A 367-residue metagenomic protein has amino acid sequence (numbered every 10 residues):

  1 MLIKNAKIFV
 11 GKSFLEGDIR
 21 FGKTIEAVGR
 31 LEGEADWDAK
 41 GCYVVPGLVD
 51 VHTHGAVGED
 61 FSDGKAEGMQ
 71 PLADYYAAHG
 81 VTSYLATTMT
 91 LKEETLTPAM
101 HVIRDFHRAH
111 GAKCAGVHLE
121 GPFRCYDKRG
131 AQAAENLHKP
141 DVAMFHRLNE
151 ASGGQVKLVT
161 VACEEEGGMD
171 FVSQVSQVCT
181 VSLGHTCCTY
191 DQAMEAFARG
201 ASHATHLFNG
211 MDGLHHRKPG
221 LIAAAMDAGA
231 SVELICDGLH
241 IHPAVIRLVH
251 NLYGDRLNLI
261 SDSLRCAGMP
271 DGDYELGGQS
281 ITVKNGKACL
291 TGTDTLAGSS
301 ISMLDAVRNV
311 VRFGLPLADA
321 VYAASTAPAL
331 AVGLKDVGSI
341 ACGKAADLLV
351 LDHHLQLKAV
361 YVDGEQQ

Functional and structural regions predicted by a protein language model:
M1-V45: Histidine-rich, glycine-flanked metal-binding segment
G41, L119, V175, A204 (+2 more regions): Conserved, mostly hydrophobic/aromatic
C42-G64: Di-metal (Zn2+ and/or Mg2+/Mn2+) metal-binding site signature of metallo-dependent hydrolases with the MBL/beta-CASP
H54, Q70-A99, A112-Y126, S152-E166 (+4 more regions): Divalent metal-dependent hydrolysis catalytic cores, especially in the metallo-beta-lactamase
D74-L85, Y126-G153, E195-L207, K218-S231 (+1 more regions): Active-site gating loops and adjacent loop-to-helix segments of metal-dependent hydrolytic enzymes
A99-E120, D127-Y190: Metal-dependent enolase-superfamily TIM-barrel catalytic cores that perform enediolate-based chemistry
E150-M269: Active-site core of metal-dependent hydrolases
A223-V232, H250-S263, A267-L351: His/Asp/Glu-enriched, well-ordered alpha-helical/loop segment that forms or immediately abuts the divalent-metal
